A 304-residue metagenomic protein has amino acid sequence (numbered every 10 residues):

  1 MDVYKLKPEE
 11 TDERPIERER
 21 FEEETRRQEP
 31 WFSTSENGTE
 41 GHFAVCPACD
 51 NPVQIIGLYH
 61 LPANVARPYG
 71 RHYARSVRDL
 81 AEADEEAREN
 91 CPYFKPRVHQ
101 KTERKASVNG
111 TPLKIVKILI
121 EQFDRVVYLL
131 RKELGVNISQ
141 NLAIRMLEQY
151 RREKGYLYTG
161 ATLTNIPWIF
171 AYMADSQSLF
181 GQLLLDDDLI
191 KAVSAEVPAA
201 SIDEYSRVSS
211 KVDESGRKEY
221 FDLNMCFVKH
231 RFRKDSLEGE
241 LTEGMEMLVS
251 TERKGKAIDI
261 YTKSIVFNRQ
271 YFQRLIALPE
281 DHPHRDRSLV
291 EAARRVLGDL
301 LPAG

Functional and structural regions predicted by a protein language model:
M1-P8, K117, D124, S236-E238: Intrinsically disordered, low-complexity N-terminal extensions of nucleic-acid-metabolism proteins
M1-T111: N-terminal cysteine/histidine-rich coordination modules
E9-E13, E17-E24, Q28-E29, E36 (+13 more regions): Glutamate identity and glutamate-enriched acidic tracts
R14, E24, V65, E86-A87 (+6 more regions): Short linear sequence motifs
R14, R18-R20, R26-R27, R67 (+17 more regions): Arginine residue identity/basic-tract feature
E17, G135-Q140, V266-R269: Helix N-terminus capping/helix-initiation residues
Y73-L184: Domain-exit/linker segments immediately C-terminal to small folded modules
M146-G304: Intrinsically disordered, low-complexity regulatory regions
